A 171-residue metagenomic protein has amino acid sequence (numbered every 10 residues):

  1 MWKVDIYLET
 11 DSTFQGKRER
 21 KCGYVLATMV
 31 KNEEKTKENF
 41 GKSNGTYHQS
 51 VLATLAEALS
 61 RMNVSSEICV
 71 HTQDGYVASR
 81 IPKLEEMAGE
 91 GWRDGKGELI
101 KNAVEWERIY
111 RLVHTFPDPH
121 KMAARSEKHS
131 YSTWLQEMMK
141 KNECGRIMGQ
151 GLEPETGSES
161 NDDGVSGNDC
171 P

Functional and structural regions predicted by a protein language model:
M1-Q49, A53, R61, Q136 (+1 more regions): RNase H-like nuclease fold core
D11-R18, L55, S60-Q136: RNase H catalytic domain
F116-H120, N142-G149: Short secondary-structure junctions and interdomain/linker hinges
